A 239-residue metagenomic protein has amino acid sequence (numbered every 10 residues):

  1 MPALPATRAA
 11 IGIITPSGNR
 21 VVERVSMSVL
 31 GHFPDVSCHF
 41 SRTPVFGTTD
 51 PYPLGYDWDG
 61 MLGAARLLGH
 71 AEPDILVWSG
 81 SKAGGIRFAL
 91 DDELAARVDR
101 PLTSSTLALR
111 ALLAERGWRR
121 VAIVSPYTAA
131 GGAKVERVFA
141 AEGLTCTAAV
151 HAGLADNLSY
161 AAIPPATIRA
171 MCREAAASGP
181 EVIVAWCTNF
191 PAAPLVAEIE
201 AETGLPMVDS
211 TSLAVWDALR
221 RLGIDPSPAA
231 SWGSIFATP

Functional and structural regions predicted by a protein language model:
M1-G63, V124-P164: N-terminal glycine-rich anion-binding loop in soluble enzyme alpha/beta folds
D57-E72, T167-P180: Short, well-structured alpha-helical segments in soluble
A65-L107: Glycine/small-residue-rich loop that forms an oxyanion/phosphate-binding "nest" at active or ligand-binding sites
D74-S79, A122-I123, P180-C187: Periplasmic-binding protein-like
L90, L94-A155, F236-P239: Conserved beta-alpha
A155-S159, L205-S227: Short, flexible loop segments at boundaries between secondary-structure elements
R169-T203, A214-V215: Hydrophobic alpha-helical
R220, P226-P239: C-terminal accessory extensions appended to soluble enzyme cores
